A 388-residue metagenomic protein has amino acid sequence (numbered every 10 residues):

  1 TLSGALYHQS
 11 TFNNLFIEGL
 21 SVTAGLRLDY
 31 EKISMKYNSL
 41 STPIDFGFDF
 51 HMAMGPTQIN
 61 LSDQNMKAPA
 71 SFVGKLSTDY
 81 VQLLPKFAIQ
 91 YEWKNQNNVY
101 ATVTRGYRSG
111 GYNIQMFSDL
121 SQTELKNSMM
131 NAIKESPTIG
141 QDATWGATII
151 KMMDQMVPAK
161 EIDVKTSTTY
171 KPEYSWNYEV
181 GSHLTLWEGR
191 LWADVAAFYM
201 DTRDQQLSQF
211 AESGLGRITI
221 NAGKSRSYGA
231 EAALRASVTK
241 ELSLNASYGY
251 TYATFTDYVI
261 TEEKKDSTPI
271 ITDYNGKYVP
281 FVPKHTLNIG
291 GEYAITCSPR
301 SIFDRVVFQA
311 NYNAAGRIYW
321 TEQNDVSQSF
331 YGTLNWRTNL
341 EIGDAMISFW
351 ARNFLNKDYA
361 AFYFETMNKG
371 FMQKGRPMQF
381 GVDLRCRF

Functional and structural regions predicted by a protein language model:
T1-L6, L26-K36, D79-P85, V103-Y107 (+11 more regions): Transmembrane beta-barrel architecture of outer-membrane proteins
T1-Q96, Y112, A132-K134, P158 (+1 more regions): Signature of Gram-negative outer-membrane beta-barrel scaffolds
L6-F12, F87-Y91, Y170, V180-L184 (+7 more regions): Residues on the lipid-exposed face of transmembrane beta-strands in outer-membrane beta-barrel proteins
F12-E18, L83, Y91-N95, Y174 (+9 more regions): Outer-membrane beta-barrel strand-turn architecture
F16, R190-R203, I218-T321, R385-R387: Gram-negative outer-membrane beta-barrel transporters
N38-F48, A53-G55, M116-E124, Q209-I218 (+3 more regions): Flexible, surface-exposed loop regions and adjacent strand-edge segments of Gram-negative outer-membrane beta-barrel
N98-T102, S121-N221, R226-Y228, G249: Membrane-embedded beta-barrel scaffold of Gram-negative outer-membrane proteins
Y107, E241, Y312-T321, W336-F388: C-terminal beta-signal and adjacent terminal beta-strands/loops of Gram-negative outer-membrane beta-barrel proteins
